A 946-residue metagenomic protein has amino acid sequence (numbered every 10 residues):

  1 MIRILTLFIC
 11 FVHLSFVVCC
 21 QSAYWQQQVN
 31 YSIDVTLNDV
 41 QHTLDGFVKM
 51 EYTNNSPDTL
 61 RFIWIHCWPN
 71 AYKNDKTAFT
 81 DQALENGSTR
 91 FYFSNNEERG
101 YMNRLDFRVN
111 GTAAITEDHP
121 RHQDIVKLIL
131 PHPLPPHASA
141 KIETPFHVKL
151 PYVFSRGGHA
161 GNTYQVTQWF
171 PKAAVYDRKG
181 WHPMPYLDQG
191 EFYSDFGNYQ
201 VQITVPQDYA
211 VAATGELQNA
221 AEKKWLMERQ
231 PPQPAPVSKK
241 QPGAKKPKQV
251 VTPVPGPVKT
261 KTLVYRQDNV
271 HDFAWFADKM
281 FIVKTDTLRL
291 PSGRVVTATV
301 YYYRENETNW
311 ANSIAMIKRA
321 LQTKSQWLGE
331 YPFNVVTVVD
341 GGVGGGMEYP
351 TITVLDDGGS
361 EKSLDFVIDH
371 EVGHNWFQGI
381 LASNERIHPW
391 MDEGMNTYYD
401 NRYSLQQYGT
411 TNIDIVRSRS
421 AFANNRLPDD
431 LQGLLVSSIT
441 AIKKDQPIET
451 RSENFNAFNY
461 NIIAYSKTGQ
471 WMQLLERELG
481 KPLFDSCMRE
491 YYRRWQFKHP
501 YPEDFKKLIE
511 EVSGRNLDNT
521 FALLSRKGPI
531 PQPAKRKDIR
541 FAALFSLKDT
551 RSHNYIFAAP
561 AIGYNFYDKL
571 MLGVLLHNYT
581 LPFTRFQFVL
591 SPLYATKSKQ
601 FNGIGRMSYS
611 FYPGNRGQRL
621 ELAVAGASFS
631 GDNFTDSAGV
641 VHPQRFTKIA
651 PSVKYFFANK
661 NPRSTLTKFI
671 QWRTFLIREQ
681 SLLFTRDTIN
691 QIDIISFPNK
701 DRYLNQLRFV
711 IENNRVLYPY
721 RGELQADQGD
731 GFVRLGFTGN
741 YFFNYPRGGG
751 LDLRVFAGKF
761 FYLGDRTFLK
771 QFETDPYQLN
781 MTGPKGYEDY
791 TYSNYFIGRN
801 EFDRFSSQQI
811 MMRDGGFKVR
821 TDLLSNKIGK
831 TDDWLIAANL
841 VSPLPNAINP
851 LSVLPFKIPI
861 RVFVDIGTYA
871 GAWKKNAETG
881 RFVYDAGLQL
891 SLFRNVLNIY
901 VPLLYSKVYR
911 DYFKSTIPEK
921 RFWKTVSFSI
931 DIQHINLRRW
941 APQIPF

Functional and structural regions predicted by a protein language model:
R3, Q28-V29, E51, Y265 (+1 more regions): Hydrophobic alpha-helical and helix-loop surface patches within well-folded domains that function as non-catalytic
C20-D45, A160, N519, P531-T550 (+1 more regions): N-terminal, polar/Ser/Thr-rich
T53, S88-N162, Q249-V258: A surface-exposed beta-strand-loop module
D75-T89, H147-Y199, L288: Glycine/proline-rich low-complexity spacer/linker segments in large multi-domain proteins
A173-W181, G190-D369, Y398, K443: Hydrophobic helix-coil surface modules that form long, contiguous segments used for peptide/substrate interaction
K548-N554, P582-F586, Y612-L620, A658-I670 (+5 more regions): Short loop/turn motifs that connect adjacent beta-strands in outer-membrane beta-barrel proteins
N554-F566, L572-T580, T584-T596, Q618-S630 (+9 more regions): Transmembrane beta-strand segments that form the barrel wall of outer-membrane beta-barrel proteins
P560-I562, N602-I604, Q618-V641, A650-K654 (+4 more regions): C-terminal outer-membrane beta-barrel translocator/porin domains of Gram-negative envelope proteins and their
